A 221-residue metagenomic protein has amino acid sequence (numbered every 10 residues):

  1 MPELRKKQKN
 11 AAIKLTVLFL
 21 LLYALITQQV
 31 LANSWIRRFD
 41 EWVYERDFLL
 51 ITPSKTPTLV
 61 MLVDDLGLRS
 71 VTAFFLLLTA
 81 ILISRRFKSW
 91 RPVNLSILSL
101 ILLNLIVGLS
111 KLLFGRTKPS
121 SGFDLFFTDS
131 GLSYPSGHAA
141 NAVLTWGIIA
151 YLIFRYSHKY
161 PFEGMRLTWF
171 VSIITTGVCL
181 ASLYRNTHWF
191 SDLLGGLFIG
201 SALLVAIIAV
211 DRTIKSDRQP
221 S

Functional and structural regions predicted by a protein language model:
M1-T72, F114-F127: N-terminal transmembrane-helix/juxtamembrane module of multi-pass inner/ER membrane proteins
A11-L15, R91-S99, R166-F170, G195: Alpha-helical transmembrane segments of integral membrane proteins
T16-L21, S96, L100-N104, L197 (+1 more regions): Alpha-helical transmembrane spans of integral membrane proteins, capturing the lipid-embedded, hydrophobic core of TM
L22-I26, I101-I106, I173-L183: Aromatic-anchored segments of alpha-helical transmembrane domains
R37, S84-P161: Membrane-interface loops
P57, F75-L82, I174-C179: Hydrophobic, membrane-inserted alpha-helices
T72-L78, A142-W146: Core segments of transmembrane alpha-helices that mediate helix-helix packing or line hydrophobic substrate/ligand
F123-S221: Membrane-embedded catalytic cores of phosphoryl/pyrophosphoryl-handling enzymes
